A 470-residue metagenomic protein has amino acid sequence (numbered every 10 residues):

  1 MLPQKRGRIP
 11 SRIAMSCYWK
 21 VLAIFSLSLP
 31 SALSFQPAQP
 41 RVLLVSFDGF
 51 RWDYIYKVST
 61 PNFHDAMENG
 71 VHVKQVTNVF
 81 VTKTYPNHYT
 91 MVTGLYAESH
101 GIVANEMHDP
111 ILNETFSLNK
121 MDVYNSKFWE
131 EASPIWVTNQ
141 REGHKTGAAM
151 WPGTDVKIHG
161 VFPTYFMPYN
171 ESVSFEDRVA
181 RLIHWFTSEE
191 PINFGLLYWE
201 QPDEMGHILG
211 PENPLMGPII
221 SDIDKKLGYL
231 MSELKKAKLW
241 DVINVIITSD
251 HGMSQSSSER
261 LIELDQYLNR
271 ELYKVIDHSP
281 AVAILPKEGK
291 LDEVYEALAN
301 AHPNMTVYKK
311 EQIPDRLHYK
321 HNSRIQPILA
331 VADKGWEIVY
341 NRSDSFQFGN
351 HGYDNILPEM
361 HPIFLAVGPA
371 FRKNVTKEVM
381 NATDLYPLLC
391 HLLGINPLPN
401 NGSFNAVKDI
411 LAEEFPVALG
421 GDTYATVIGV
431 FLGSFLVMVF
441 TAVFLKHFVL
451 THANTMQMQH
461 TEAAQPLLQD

Functional and structural regions predicted by a protein language model:
C17-L33: Cleavable N-terminal signal peptides of Sec/SRP-targeted secreted and luminal proteins
C17-Y18, T82, G94-P211, P303 (+1 more regions): His/Asp/Glu-rich, glycine-adjacent segments that coordinate divalent cations and/or stabilize oxyanion chemistry on
P30-H72, L468: Active-site-proximal N-terminal segment of extracellular/periplasmic enzymes that hydrolyze or transfer
P37, S172-T187, N193-G195, P202-I243 (+2 more regions): A long, amphipathic alpha-helix that forms part of the scaffold/cap immediately adjacent to metal-dependent active
L44, N62, D222-E263, A330: Metal-dependent active-site segment of extracytoplasmic phospho-/sulfohydrolases and closely related
W52-H100: Short, structured active-site-proximal loop/turn typified by the sulfatase FGly-forming signature C/S-X-P-X-R
V242, S249-G289, G421-T423: Acidic/histidine-rich catalytic neighborhood
Y273-T376, M380-L388, H452-A464, L468-D470: Active-site neighborhoods of enzymes that stabilize oxyanions during catalysis
